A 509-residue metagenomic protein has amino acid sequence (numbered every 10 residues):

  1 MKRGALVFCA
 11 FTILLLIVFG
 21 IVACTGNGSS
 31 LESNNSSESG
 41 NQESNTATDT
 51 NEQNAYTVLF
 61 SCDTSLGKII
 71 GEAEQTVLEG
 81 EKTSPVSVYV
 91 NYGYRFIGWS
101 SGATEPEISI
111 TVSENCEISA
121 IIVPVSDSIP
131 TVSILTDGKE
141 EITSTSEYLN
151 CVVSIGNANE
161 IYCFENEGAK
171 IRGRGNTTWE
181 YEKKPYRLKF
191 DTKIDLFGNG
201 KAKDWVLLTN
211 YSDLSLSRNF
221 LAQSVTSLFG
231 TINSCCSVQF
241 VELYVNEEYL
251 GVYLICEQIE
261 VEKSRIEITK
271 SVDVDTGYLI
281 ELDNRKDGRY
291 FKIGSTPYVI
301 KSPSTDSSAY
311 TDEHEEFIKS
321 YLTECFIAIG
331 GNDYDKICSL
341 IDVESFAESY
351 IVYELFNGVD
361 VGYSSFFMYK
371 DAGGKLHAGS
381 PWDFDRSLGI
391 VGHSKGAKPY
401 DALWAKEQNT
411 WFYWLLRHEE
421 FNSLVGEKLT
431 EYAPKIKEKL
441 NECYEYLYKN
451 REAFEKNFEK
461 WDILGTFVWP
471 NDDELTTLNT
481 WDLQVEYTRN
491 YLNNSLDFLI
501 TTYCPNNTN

Functional and structural regions predicted by a protein language model:
G20-A23: C-terminal motif of bacterial Sec signal peptides marking the signal peptidase cleavage site
T25-N27: Bacterial signal peptide processing site
N35-E38, Q42-P124: Secondary-structure capping and domain/repeat boundary segments
E81-T83, A103-V125, Y148, T178-K183 (+1 more regions): Extracellular interaction modules
V125-S217: Conserved NTP-binding catalytic cores of kinases and kinase-like/nucleotidyltransferase enzymes across multiple kinase
I129, I142, E167, G175-T177 (+3 more regions): Middle-to-C-terminal accessory/interaction subdomains
I194-D195, T209, T231-S234, E248-I351: Internal "kinase-insert"/substrate-recognition segments embedded within catalytic cores of ATP-dependent enzymes
F229-E242, G358: Short, well-structured beta-strand/strand-turn elements
